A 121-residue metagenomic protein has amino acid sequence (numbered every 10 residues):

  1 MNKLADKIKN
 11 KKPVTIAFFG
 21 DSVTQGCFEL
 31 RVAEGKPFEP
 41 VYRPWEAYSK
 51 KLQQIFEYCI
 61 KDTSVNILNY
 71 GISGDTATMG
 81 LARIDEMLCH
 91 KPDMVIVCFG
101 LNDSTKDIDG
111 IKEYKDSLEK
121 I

Functional and structural regions predicted by a protein language model:
M1-K3: N-terminal post-signal-peptidase region of extra-cytosolic proteins
D6-K12, R43-L68, I72-I121: Alpha-helical cap/lid subdomain in secreted, periplasmic, or secretory-pathway luminal O-acyl-processing enzymes
P13-E39: Catalytic nucleophile-elbow at a beta strand-turn-alpha helix junction centered on a G-D-S/GDSL motif, marking
